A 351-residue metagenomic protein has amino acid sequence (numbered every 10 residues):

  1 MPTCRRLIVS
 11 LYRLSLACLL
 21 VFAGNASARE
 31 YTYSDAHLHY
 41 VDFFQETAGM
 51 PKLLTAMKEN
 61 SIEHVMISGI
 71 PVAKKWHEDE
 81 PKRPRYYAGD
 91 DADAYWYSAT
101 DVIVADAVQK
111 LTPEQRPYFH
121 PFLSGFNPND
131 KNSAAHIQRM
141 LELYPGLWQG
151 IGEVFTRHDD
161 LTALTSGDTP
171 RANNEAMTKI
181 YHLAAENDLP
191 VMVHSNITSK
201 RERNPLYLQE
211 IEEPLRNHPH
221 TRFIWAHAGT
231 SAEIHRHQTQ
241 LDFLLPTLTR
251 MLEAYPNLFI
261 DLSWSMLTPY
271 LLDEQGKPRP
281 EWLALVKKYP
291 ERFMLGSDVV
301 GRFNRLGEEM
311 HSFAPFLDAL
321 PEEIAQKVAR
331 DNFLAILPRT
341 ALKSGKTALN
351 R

Functional and structural regions predicted by a protein language model:
M1-S10: N-terminal secretory signal peptides that target proteins for export/translocation
Y12-A23: Bacterial N-terminal signal peptides
R13, E30-A36, Q45, G49-S68 (+2 more regions): Mid-to-C-terminal alpha-helical segments outside catalytic/metal-binding sites
A28-D106: An N-terminally biased module of ancient metal coordination in phosphate/nucleic-acid-related enzymes
Y31, P81-S199: Active-site gating/metal-coordination segments in enzymes
S34-L38, V65-I67, F119-L123, G150-G152 (+4 more regions): Hydrophobic faces of well-ordered beta-strands that scaffold small-molecule active sites in alpha/beta enzyme cores
V41-G49, V72-W76, A94-T100, F126-A134 (+6 more regions): Acidic-and-aromatic substrate-binding clefts and catalytic sites of carbohydrate-active enzymes
T112, H158, T165-M294: Catalytic pocket-lining loop regions of alpha/beta-barrel enzymes, especially the amidohydrolase/enolase/GH5 lineages
